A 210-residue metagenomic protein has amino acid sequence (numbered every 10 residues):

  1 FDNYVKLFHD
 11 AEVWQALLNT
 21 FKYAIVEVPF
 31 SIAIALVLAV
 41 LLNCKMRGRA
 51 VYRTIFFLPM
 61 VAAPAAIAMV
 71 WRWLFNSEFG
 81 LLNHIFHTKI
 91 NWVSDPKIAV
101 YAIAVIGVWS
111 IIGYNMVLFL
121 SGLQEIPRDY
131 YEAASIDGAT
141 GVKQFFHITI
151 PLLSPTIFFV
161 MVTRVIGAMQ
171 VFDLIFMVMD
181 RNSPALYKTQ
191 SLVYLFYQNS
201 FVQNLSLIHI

Functional and structural regions predicted by a protein language model:
F1-I208: A structural signal for multi-pass alpha-helical bundles of membrane permease subunits that mediate small-molecule
